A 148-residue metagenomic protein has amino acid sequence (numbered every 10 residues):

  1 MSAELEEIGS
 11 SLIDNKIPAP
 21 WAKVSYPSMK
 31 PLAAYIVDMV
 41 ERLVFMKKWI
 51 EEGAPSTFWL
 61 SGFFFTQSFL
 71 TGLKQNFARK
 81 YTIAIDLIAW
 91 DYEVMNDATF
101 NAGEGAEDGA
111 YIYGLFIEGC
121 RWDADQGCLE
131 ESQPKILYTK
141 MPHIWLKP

Functional and structural regions predicted by a protein language model:
M1-P148: Long C-terminal appendages of very large multidomain proteins
